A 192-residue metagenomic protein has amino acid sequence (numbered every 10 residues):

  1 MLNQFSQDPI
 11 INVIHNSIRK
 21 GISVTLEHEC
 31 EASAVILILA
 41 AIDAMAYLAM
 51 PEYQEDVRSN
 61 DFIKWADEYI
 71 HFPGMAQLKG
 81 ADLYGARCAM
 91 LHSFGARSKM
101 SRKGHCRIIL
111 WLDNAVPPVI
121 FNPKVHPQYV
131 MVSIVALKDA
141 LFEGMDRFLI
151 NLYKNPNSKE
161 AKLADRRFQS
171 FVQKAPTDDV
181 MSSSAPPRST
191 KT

Functional and structural regions predicted by a protein language model:
M1-A32: Charged alpha-helical initiation segments
H15, R19-I22, I63, Y84 (+2 more regions): Hydrophobic core segments within long, regular secondary-structure runs in both alpha- and beta-rich folds
N16, V35, D56, N60 (+2 more regions): Generic alpha-helical scaffold signal
G21, T25-F72: Short, contiguous, well-structured surface segments enriched in hydrophobic/aromatic residues
Y69, P73-T177: Long, charged low-complexity segments
R188-T192: Eukaryotic intrinsically disordered, low-complexity regulatory tails and linkers enriched in charged/polar residues
